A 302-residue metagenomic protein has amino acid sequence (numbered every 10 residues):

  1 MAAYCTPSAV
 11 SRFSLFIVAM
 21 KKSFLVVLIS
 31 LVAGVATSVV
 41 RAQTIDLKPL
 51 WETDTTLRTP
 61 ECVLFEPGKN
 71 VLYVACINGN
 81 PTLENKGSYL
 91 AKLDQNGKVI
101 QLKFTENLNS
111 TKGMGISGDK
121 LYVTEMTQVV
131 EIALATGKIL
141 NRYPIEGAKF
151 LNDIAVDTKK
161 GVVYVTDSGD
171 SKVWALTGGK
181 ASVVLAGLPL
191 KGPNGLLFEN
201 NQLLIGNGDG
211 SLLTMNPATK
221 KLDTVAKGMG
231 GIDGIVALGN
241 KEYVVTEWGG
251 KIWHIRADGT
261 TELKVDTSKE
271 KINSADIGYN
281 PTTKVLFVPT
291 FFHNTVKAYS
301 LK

Functional and structural regions predicted by a protein language model:
V26-V35: Bacterial N-terminal signal peptides
K48-D54, K98-F104, K138-P144, K180-G187 (+2 more regions): A short beta-strand motif characteristic of beta-propeller blades
L57-K69, A75, K86-G87, T105-K120 (+6 more regions): Beta-rich, blade/repeat-based domains predominating in secreted/periplasmic proteins but also intracellular
N78-T82, D170-S171, G210-S211, H293-T295: Short glycine/acidic-enriched loop and turn motifs that connect beta-strands
A91, V130-E131, W174, L213 (+2 more regions): WD40 beta-propeller blade core
L93-G97, A133-K138, L176-K180, N216-K220 (+2 more regions): Short loop/turn segments that connect beta-strands within beta-propeller blades
Q128-V129, L134-T158, T166: Asp-box/WD-like beta-propeller blade repeats and closely related beta-sheet repeat scaffolds
G278-K302: Blade-level signature of beta-propeller repeat domains, shared across WD40, Kelch, NHL, RCC1 and BNR/Asp-box propellers
